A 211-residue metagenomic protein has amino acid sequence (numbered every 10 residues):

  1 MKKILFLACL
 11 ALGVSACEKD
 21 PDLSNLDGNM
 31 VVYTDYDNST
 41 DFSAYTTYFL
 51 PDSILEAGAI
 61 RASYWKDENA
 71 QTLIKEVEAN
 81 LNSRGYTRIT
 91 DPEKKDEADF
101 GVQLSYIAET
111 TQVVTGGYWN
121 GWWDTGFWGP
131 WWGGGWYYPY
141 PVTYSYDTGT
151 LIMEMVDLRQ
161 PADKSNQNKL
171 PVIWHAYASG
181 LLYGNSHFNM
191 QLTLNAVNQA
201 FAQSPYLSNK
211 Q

Functional and structural regions predicted by a protein language model:
M1-I4: Positively charged n-region of N-terminal signal peptides that target proteins for export
G13-A16: C-terminal motif of bacterial Sec signal peptides marking the signal peptidase cleavage site
E18-L23: Bacterial lipoprotein signal-peptidase II cleavage site
L26-A44: Post-signal peptide N-terminal segment of mature Sec-exported envelope proteins
A44-T46, A98-F100, D147-L151, W174: Envelope-exposed proteins and targeting segments
S53-S105: N-terminal segment of the mature soluble domain
L104-P161: Surface-exposed short loop/turn segments
P161-Q199: Short secondary-structure boundary motifs at beta->alpha junctions and helix caps
